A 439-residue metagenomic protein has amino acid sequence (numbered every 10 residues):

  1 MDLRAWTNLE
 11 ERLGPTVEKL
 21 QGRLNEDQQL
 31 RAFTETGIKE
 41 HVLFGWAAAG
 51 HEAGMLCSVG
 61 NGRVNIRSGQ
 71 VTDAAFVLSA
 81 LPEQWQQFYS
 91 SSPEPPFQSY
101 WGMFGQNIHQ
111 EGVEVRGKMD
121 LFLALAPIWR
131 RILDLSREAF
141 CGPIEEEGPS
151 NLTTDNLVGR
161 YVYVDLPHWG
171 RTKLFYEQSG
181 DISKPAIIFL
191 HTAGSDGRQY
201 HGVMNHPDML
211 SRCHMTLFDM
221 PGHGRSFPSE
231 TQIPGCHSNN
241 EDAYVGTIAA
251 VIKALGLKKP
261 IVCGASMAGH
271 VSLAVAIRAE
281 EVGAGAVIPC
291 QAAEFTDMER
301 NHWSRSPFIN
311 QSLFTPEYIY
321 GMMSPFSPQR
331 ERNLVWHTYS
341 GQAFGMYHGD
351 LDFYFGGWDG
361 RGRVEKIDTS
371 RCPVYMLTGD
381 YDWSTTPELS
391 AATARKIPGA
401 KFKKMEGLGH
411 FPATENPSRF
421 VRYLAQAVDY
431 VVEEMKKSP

Functional and structural regions predicted by a protein language model:
M1-D155: Feature captures hydrophobic
H168, T172-P228: Conserved HGGG/HGGXW glycine-rich cap/lid loop of the alpha/beta-hydrolase fold
T216-I261, R422: Active-site loop/oxyanion-hole signature of alpha/beta-hydrolase fold enzymes
L273-F314: Flexible "cap/lid" loop of the alpha/beta hydrolase fold
M298-E299, S312-D368: Conserved alpha/beta-hydrolase catalytic His-Asp/Glu region
S370, M376-T378: Short beta-strand/loop motif that positions the catalytic acidic residue of the alpha/beta-hydrolase fold
D380-T385: Acidic catalytic loop of the alpha/beta-hydrolase fold
A400-P439: Catalytic active-site module of serine/aspartate enzymes centered on a nucleophile-bearing elbow/loop
